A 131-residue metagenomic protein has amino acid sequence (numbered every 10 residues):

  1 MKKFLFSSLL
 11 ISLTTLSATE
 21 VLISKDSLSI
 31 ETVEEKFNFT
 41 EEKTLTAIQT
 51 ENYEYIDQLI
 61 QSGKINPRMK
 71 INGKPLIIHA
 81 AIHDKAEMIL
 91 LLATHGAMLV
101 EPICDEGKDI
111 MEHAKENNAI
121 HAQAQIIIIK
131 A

Functional and structural regions predicted by a protein language model:
K2-T46, K115-A131: Ankyrin-repeat-protein effector appendages
E20-I30, N52-G63: Repeat-mediated protein-protein interaction surfaces in helical alpha-solenoids
E34-T46, R68-I78, P102-H113: Ankyrin-repeat boundary/"N-cap" motif
I48, I60-Q61, A81, A93-T94 (+1 more regions): Ankyrin-repeat helical core positions
D57-N66, L90-L99, Q125-A131: Ankyrin repeat domain, specifically the short helix-to-loop turn at the C-terminus of the second helix of each repeat
